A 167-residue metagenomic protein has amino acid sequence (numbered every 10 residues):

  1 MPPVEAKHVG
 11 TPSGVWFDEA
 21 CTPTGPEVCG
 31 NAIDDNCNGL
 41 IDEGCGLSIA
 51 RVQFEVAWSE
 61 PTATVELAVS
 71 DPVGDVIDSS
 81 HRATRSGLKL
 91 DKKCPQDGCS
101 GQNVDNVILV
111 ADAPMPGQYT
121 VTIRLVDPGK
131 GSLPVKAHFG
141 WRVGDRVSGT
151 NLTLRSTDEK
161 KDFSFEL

Functional and structural regions predicted by a protein language model:
M1-R51: Extracellular calcium-associated, cysteine-rich motifs in secreted modular proteins
E43-L167: Intrinsic-disorder/low-complexity signal
